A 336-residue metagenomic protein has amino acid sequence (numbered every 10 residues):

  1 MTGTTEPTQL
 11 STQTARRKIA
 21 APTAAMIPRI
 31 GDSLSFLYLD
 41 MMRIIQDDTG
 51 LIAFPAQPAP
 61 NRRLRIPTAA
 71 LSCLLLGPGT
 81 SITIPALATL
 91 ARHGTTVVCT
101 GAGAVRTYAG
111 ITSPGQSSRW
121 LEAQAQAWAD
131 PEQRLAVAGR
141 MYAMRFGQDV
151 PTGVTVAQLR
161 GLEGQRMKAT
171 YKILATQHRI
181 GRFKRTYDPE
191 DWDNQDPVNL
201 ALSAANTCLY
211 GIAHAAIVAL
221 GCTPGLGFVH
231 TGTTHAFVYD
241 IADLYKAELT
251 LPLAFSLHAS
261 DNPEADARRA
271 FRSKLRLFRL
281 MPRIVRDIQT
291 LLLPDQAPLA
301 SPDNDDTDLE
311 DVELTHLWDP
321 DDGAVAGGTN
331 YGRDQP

Functional and structural regions predicted by a protein language model:
T2-A25, D32-S35, M41-M42, R92 (+1 more regions): Active-site helix-to-loop segments that bind/position phosphate- or nucleotide-bearing substrates and donors across
A21-L64: N- or domain-start disorder-to-order transition segments that initiate the globular core
P55-Q57, R62-S118: Glycine/small-residue-rich interface belts in oligomeric ring/scaffold proteins and their assembly partners
